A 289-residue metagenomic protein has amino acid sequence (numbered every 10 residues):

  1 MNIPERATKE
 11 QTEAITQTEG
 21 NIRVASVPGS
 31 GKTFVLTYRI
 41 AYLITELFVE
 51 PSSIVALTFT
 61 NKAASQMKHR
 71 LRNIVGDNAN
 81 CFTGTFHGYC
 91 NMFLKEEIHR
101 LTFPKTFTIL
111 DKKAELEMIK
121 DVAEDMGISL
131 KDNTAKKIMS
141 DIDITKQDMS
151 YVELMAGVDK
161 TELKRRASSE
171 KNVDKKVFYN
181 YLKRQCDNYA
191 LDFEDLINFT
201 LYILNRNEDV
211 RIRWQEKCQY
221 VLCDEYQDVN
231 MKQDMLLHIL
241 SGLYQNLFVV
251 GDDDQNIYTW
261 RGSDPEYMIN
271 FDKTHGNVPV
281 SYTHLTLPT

Functional and structural regions predicted by a protein language model:
M1-P104, I212, E266: P-loop NTPase Walker
P4-T16, G20-A25, A63-A64, F82 (+2 more regions): Conserved helicase NTPase motor core
V49-S53, L243-Q245, D253-D254, H275-P279: Short glycine-/polar-rich loops that comprise or flank the Walker A/P-loop and associated switch/sensor motifs
V55, L222, S281: Conserved Rossmann-like nucleotide-binding pocket used by diverse enzymes that bind dinucleotide cofactors
N73-G76, N270-G276: Short, conserved catalytic or adaptor-binding loops enriched in Gly and charged residues
N78-C81, H99-E194, C218, Y282: ATP-hydrolysis module of ASCE/P-loop NTPase motor domains, specifically the Walker B Asp-Glu catalytic pair
Y89, I142, P279: N-terminal helical cap/lid subdomain that shapes the substrate entry/recognition surface in HAD-like hydrolases
T283-T289: Conserved small/polar residues in nucleotide/adenosyl-binding loops
